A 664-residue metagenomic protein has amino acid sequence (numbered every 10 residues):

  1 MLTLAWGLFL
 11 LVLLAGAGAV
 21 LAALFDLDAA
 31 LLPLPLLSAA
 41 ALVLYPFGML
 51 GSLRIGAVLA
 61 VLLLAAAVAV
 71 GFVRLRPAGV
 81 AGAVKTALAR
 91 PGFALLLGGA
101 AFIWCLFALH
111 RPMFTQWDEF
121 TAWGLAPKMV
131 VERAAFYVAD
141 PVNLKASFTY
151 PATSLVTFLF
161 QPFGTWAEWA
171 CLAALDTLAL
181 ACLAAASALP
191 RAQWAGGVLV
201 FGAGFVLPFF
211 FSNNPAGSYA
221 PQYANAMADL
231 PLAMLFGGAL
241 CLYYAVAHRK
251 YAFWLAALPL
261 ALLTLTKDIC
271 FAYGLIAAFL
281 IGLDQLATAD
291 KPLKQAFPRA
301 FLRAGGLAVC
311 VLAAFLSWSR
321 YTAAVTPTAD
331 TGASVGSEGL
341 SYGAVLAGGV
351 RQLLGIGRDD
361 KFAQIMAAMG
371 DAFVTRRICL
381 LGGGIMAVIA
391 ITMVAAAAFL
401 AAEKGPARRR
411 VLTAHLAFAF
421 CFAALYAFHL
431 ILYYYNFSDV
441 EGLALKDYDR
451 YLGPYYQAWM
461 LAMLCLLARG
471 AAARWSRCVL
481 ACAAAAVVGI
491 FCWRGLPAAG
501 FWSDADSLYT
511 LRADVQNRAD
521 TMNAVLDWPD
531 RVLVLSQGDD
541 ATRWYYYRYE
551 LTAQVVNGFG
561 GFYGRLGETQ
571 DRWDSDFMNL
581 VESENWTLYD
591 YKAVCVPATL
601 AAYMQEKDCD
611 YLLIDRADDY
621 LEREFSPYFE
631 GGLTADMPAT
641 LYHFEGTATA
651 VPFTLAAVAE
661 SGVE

Functional and structural regions predicted by a protein language model:
M1-A87: Membrane-embedded, hydrophobic transmembrane alpha-helices
V43-G48, L240, F253-D268, A272-F279: Membrane-interface alpha helices of multi-pass inner-membrane proteins
F102-L199: Active-site lumenal/periplasmic loops and adjacent helix-entry segments of GT-C-fold, multi-pass membrane
R111-F114, L283-A287, P298-A397: Membrane-lumen/periplasm interface segments of specific transmembrane helices in polyprenyl phosphate-linked
K128, A226-L235, A272-Y273, D439-R469: Hydrophobic/aromatic-rich transmembrane helices and adjacent perimembrane loops
Y251-L260, P298-L312, A419, L467-A498: Signature aromatic-anchored transmembrane alpha helix within multi-pass, membrane-resident enzymes that catalyze glycan
T326, A485-Y546, E664: Membrane-embedded, lumen/periplasm-facing catalytic core of multi-pass transferases that use lipid-linked donors
M522-R572, D615-D618: Short periplasmic/luminal acceptor-recognition loop of GT-C membrane glycosyltransferases, typified by
